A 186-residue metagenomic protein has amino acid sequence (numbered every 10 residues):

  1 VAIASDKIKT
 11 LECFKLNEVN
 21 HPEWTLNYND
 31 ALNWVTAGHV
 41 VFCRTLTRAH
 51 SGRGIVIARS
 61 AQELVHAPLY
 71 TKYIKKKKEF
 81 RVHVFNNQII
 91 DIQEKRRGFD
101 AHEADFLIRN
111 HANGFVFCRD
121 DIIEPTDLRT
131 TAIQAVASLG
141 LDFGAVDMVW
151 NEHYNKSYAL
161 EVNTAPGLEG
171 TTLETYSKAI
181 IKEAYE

Functional and structural regions predicted by a protein language model:
V1, T47, W150, T164: Short, glycine/acidic-enriched loop or turn micro-motifs at the edges of active sites
A2-Q93, F117, D121-T130, E186: Active-site nucleotide/adenylate-binding loops and adjacent lid/helix of ATP-dependent enzymes
E18, S138-D142: Alpha-helix termination/capping residues and helix-transition junctions
V41, Q88-D91, G144, K156-L160: Protein kinase-like catalytic core scaffold
S51, Y154, Y158, L168-T171: Active-site-proximal flexible loops/turns
P68-S138, N151, N163-E183: ATP-dependent carboxylate/phosphate-activation module, predominantly the ATP-grasp catalytic core and closely related
L141-H153: A short glycine-rich, hydrophobically flanked beta-strand micro-motif that places a catalytic Asp/Glu for divalent metal
